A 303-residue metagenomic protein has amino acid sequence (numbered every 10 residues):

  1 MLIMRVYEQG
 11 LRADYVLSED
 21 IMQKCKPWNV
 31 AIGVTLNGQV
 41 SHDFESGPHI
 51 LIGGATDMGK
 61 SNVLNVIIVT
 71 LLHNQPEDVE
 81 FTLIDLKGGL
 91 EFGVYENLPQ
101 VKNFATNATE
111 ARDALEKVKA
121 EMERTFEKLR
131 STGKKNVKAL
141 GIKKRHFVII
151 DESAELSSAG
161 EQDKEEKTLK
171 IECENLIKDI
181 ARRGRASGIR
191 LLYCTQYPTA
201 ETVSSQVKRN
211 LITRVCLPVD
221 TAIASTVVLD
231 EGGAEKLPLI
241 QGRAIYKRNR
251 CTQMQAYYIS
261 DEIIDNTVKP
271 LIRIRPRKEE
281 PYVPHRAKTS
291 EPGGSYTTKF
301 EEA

Functional and structural regions predicted by a protein language model:
M1-I3, G10-K135, K143-V219, L229 (+6 more regions): P-loop NTPase catalytic phosphate-binding loop
K208, R286-A287: Active/binding-pocket-proximal capping segment
Q241: Aromatic- and glycine-enriched pocket-lining scaffold segments that form the walls of small-molecule binding clefts
P281, T289-P292: Charge-patterned, long linear interaction tracts outside catalytic cores
